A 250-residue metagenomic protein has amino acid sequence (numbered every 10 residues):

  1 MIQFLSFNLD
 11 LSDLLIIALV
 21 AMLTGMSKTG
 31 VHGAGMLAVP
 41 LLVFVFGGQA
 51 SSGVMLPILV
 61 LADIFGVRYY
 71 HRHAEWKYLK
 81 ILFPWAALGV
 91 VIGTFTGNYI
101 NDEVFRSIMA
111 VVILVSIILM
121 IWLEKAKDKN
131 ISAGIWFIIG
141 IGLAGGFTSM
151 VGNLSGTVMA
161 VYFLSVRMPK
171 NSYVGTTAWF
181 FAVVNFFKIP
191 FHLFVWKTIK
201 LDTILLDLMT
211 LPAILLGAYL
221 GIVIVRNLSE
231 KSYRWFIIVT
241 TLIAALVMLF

Functional and structural regions predicted by a protein language model:
M1-L15: Short, strongly hydrophobic alpha-helical membrane anchors
D13-G30, A34-K80, I141-G142, G146 (+1 more regions): Small-residue-rich hydrophobic segments that form or flank transmembrane alpha-helices in multi-pass membrane proteins
L14, L56, A110-I113, I117 (+3 more regions): Residues within membrane-spanning alpha-helices of integral membrane proteins, especially the hydrophobic core/packing
P40, G93-N98, V161, I222: Small-residue-mediated transmembrane helix hinge/kink sites in multi-pass secondary transporters
I64-H73, I108-G134, V223, A245-F250: Transmembrane helix exit motif
A74-I118: Glycine/small-residue-rich loop that forms an oxyanion/phosphate-binding "nest" at active or ligand-binding sites
I92-G97, G146-L154, K188-H192, I243-F250: Hydrophobic alpha-helical transmembrane segments in multi-pass integral membrane proteins
Y219-T240: Interfacial loop-to-transmembrane junctions
